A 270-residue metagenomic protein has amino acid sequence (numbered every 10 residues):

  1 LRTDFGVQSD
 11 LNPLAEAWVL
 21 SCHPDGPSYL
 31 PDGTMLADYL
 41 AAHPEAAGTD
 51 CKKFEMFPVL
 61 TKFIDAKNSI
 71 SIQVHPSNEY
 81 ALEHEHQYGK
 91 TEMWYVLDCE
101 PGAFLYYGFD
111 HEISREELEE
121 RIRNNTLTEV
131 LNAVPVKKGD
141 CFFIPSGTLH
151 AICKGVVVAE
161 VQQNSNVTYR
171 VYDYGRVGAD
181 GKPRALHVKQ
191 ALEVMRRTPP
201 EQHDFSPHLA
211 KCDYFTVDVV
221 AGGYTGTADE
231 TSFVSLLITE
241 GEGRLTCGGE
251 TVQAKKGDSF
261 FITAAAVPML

Functional and structural regions predicted by a protein language model:
L1-I113, T168, D173-T198, V217: Transition-metal
M56, I64-S69, N78, Y88-G89 (+5 more regions): Ligand-binding loop in jelly-roll beta-barrel domains
T61-K62, I70, E92-Y95, A133-V134 (+4 more regions): His/acidic/aromatic-lined binding-pocket segments of jelly-roll/cupin-type domains and related regulatory beta-sandwich
H111-N124, E230-E240: Short, basic/aromatic beta-hairpin or loop at an interaction surface
I122-V130, C141-F143, L149-P200: An exposed, glycine/acidic-rich loop-and-rim segment of catalytic or binding clefts
L131-F143, C247-A265: Short acidic-glycine-tyrosine-enriched beta hairpin
P183-F233: Functionally critical, mid-to-C-terminal surface segments that flank or help form catalytic/ligand
T225-G226, G241-T246: Short beta-strand segments in beta-sandwich/barrel cores
